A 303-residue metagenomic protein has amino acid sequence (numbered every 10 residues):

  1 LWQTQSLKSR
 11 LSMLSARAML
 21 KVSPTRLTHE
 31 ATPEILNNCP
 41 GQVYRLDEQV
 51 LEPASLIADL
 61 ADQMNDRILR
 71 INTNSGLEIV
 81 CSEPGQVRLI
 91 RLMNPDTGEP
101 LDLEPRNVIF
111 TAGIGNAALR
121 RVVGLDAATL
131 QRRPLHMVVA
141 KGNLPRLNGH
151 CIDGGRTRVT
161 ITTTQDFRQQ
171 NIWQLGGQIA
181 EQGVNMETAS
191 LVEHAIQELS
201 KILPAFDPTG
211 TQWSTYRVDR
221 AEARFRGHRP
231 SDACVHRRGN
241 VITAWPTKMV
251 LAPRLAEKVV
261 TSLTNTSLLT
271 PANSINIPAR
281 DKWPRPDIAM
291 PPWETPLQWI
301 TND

Functional and structural regions predicted by a protein language model:
L1-D62, D66-R67: Flavin (FAD/FMN) cofactor-binding and adjacent substrate-gating region of FAD-dependent oxidoreductase domains
Q3-T4, S9-A16, D281-D303: Intrinsic low-complexity, glycine/proline- and repeat-rich, mixed-charge intrinsically disordered regions appended
G41-D47, E193-H194, L203-Q298: C-terminal catalytic lobe of FAD-dependent flavoproteins
V43-D62, I71-N74, M186-L191, W245-R254: Short beta-strand to alpha-helix junction loop
S55-Q63, H194, E198-I202, K258: Amphipathic alpha-helical segments that form well-ordered structural scaffolds and often line/cohere around active
Q63-R67, A118, V122, K258-T266: Active-site catalytic microenvironments for nucleophilic, acid-base chemistry
L69-D96: A conserved short coil-to-beta-strand element within the FAD-binding core of flavoproteins
D102-L103, N107-G239: Active-site substrate-recognition segment that forms the wall of the catalytic cavity or substrate channel
